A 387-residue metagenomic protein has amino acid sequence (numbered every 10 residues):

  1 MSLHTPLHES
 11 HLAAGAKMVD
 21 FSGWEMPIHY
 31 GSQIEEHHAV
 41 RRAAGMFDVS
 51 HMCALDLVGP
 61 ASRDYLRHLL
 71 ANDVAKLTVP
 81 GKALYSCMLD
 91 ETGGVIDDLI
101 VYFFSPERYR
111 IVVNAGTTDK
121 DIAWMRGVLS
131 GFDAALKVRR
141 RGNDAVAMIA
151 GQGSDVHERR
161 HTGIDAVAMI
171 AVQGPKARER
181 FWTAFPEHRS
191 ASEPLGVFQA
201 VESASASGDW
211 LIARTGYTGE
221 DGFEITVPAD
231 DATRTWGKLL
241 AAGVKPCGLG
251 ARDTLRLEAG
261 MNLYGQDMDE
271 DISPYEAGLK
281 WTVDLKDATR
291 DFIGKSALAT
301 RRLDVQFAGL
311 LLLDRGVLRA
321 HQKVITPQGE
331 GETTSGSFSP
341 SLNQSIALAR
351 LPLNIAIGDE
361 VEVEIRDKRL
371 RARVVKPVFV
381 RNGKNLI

Functional and structural regions predicted by a protein language model:
M1-A16, D20-S22, I28, I34 (+2 more regions): Conserved, structured C-terminal
M1-S86, G94-I96: Acidic, proline/glycine-enriched N-terminal capping motif
P60-V95, P175-G208: Internal amphipathic helical hairpin motif
I100-V101: Glycine-rich, Trp-frequent "lid" loop and neighboring beta-strands that shape and gate the flavin cofactor pocket
A150-R160: N-terminal low-complexity segments that are often proline-rich with Ser/Thr-Pro
